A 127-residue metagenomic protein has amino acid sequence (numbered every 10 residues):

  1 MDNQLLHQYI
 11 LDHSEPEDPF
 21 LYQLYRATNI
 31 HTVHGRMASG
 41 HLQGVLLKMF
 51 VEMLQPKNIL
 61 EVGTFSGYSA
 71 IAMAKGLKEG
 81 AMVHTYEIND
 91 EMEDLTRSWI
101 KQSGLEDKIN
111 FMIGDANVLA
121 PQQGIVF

Functional and structural regions predicted by a protein language model:
M1-F127: A short alpha-helical cap/connector motif
